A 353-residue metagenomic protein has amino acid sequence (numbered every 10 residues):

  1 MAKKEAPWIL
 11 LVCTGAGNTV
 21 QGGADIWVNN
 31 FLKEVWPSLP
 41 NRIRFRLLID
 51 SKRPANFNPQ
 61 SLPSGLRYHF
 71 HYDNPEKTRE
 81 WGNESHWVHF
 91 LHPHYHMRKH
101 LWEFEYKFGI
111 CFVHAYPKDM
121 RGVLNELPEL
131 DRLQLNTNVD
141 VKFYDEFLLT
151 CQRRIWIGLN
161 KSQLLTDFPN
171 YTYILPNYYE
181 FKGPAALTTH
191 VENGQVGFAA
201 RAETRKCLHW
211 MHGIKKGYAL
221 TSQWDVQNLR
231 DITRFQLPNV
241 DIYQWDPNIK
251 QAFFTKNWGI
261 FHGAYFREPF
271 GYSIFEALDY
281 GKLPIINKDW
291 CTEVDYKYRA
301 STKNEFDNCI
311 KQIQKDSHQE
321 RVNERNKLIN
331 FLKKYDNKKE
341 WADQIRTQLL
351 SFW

Functional and structural regions predicted by a protein language model:
C13-N29, A55, R205-K206: A short, glycine/small-residue-rich beta-strand->loop->alpha-helix junction that serves as a flexible
I26, Q314-W353: A charged, aromatic-enriched C-terminal amphipathic alpha-helix characteristic of glycosyltransferases across folds
W27, E180-Q236, I242-P247: Conserved catalytic-core segment of nucleotide-activated headgroup transferases in glycan assembly
H71-K77, L237-T255, Y265: Conserved active-site histidine-acidic residue motif and adjacent donor-binding/catalytic loop of glycosyltransferases
Y116-W156, T255: Membrane-proximal helix-turn-helix segments that form the acceptor-binding/catalytic region of lipid-linked
T137, V141-Y144, L149-A185: Donor nucleotide-sugar binding/catalytic pocket of nucleotide-sugar-dependent glycosyltransferases
T255-P269, K282: Acidic donor-binding loop of glycosyltransferase active sites
D279-N287: Short hydrophobic beta-strand element within catalytic cores of glycosyltransferases and related nucleotide-activated
